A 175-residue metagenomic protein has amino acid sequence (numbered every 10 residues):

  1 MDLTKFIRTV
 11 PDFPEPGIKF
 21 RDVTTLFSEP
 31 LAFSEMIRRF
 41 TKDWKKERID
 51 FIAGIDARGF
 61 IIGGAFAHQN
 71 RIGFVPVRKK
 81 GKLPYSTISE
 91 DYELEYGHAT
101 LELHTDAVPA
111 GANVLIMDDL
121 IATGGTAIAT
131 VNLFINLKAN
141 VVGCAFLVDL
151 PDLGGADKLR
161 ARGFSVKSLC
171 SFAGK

Functional and structural regions predicted by a protein language model:
M1-K175: PRPP-associated nucleotide enzymes
